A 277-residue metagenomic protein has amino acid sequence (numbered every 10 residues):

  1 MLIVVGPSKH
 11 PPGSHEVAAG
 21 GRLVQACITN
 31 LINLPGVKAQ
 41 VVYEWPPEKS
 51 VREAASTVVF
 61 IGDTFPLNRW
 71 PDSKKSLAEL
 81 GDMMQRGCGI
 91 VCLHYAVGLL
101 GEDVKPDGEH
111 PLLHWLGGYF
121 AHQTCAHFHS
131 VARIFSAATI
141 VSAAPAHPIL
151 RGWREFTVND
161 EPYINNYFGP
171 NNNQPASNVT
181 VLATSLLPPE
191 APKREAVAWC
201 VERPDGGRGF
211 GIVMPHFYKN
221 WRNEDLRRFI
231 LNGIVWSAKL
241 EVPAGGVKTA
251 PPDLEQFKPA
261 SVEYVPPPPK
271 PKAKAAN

Functional and structural regions predicted by a protein language model:
L2-V4, S8-L100: Helical hinge/lid and interdomain linker segments adjacent to catalytic or ligand-binding clefts that mediate domain
I3-V4, L182, F210-M214: Active-site-proximal beta-strand elements of phosphoester/diester hydrolases
P7, W45-P47, A96, E155 (+2 more regions): Short, solvent-exposed coil/turn elements at secondary-structure transition points
H10-G13, A132-A138, R154, L187 (+1 more regions): Active-site rim elements
A19, L23-A26, K75, E79 (+4 more regions): Extracytoplasmic/secreted proteins, especially bacterial periplasmic and envelope-associated proteins
L23-A26, P188-A196, E202-N277: Extracellular ligand-binding/catalytic regions of CAZymes and related secreted enzymes and adhesion modules
F65-R151: A glycine-rich, often tryptophan-bearing local segment used as a flexible ligand/cofactor-contacting loop or short
A121-G206: Catalytic beta-strand/loop cores that center a nucleophilic Ser/Cys/Thr and support acyl-enzyme chemistry
